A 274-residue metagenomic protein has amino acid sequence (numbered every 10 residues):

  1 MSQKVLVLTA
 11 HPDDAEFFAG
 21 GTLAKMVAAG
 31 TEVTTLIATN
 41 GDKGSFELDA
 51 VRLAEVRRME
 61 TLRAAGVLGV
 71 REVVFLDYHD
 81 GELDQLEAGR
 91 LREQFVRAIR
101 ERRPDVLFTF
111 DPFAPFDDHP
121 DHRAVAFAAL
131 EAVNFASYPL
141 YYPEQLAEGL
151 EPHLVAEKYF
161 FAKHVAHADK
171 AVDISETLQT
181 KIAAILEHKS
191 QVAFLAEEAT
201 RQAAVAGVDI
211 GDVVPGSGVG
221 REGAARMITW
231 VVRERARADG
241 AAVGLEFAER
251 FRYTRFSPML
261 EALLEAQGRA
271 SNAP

Functional and structural regions predicted by a protein language model:
M1-Q3, R102, P139-E157, K163-P274: C-terminal accessory domains and tails appended to enzymatic cores
M1-R102, L260-N272: Active-site rim/loop-helix segments in enzyme catalytic domains that contact anionic ligands
H11, H119-H122, H188: Histidine-centered active-site/metal-ligand motif
G21, H79, F113, H164 (+1 more regions): Flexible, active-site-proximal loop/turn residues at the rims of small-molecule/cofactor binding pockets and catalytic
K25, A128, A132, A184: Hydrophobic/aromatic ligand-binding patch that stacks against planar heteroaromatic rings of cofactors or nucleotides
A28, G66, N134, S190-A193: Generic secondary-structure signature for well-ordered alpha-helical cores
T34, L62-V67, R71-F160: Internal alpha/beta domain cores that form substrate/cofactor-binding pockets in large enzymes and binding proteins
